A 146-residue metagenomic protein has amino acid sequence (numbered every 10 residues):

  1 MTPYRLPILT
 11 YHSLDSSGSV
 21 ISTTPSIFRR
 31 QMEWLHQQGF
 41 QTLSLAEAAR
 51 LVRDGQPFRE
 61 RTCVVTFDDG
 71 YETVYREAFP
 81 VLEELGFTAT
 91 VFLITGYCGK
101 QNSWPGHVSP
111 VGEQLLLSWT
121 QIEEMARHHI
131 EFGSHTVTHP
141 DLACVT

Functional and structural regions predicted by a protein language model:
Y4, L9-D15, Q41, R61-C63 (+1 more regions): Metal-dependent polysaccharide deacetylase catalytic core of the NodB/CE4 family, i.e., the active-site-bearing domain
S16-V20: Short, solvent-exposed loop/turn elements at domain surfaces
I21-S22, D69, G112: Residue-level marker of alpha-helix boundaries and capping positions
T23, R76-E77, V145: Generic recognition of short, well-ordered alpha-helical segments
T23-P57: C-terminal domain-boundary segment and adjacent tail
F28, Y75, S118: Aromatic/hydrophobic pocket-lining residues that form the small-molecule binding cavity in soluble enzyme cores
A46, V64-T66, E72-F79: Extended catalytic core of nucleotide-activated donor transferases of GT-like folds
Y71-E72, T138: Short, glycine/acidic-enriched loop or turn micro-motifs at the edges of active sites
